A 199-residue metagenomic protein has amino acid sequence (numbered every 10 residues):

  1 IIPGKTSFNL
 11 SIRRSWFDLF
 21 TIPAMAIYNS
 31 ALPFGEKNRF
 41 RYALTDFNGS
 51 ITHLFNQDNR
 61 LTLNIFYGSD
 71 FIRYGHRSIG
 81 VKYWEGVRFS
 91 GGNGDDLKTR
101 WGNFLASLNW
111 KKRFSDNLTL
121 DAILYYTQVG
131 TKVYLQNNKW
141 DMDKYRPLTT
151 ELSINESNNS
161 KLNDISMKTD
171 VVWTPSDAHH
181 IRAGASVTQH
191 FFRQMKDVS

Functional and structural regions predicted by a protein language model:
I2-K98, L135: Periplasmic-side early beta-strands and strand-to-turn transitions of outer-membrane beta-barrels
T52-F71, L97-S199: Face-selective signature of the C-terminal outer-membrane beta-barrel domain
